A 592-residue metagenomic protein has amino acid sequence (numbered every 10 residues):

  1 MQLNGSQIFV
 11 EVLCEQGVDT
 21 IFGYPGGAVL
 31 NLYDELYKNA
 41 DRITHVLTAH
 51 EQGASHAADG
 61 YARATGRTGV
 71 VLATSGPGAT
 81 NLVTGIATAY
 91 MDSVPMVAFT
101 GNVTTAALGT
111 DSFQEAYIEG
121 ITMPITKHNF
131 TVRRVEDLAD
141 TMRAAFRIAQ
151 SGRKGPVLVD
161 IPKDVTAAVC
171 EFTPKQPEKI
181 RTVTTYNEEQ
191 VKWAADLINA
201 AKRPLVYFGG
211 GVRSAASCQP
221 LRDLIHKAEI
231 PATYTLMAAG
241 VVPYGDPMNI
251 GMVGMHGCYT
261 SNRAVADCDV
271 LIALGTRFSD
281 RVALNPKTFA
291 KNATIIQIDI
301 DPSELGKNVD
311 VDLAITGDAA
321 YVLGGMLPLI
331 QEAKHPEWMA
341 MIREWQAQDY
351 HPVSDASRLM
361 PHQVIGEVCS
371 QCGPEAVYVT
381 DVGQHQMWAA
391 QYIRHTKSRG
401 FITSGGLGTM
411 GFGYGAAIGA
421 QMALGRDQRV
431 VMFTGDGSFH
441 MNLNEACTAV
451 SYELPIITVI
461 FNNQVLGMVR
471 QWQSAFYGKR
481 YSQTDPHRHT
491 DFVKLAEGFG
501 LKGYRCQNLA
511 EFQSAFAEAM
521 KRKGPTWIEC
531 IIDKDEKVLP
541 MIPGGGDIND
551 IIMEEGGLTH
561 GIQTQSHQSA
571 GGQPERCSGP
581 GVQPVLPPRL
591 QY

Functional and structural regions predicted by a protein language model:
M1-A333, E367, Q371-P374, R429 (+4 more regions): N-terminal alpha/beta PP-like core and its mobile active-site loop of ThDP/TPP-dependent enzymes
F9, C14, G27, L32-L36 (+1 more regions): Active-site diphosphate/adenylate-binding microenvironment
V10, I86, M142, N262 (+4 more regions): Generic hydrophobic/aromatic pocket-lining and core-packing "Φ" positions
V12, E367, Q371, E511 (+1 more regions): Generic non-transmembrane alpha-helical segments
A107-G109, F113-Q114, G306-N308, A314-T316 (+2 more regions): Thiamine diphosphate
E136, P174, N292-Q384, L509-Q513 (+2 more regions): Phosphate/pyrophosphate-binding active-site segments
D140-I148, H440, R576, G581: Short acidic/Ser/Thr-enriched loop-to-helix initiation segments
H560-Y592: A conserved regulatory-domain signal marking ACT and ACT-like small-molecule sensing domains and adjacent regulatory
